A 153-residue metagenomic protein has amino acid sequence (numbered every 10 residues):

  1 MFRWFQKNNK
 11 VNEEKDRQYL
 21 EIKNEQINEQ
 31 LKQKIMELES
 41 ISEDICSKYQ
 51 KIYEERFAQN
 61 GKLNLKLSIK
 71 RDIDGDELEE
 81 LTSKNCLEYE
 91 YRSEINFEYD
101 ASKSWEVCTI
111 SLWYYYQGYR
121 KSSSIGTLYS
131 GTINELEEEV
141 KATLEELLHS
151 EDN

Functional and structural regions predicted by a protein language model:
M1-N9: Polybasic, Ser/Thr-rich amphipathic helices
R3, E77-E138, A142, H149 (+1 more regions): Intrinsically disordered, low-complexity regulatory segments enriched in Ser/Thr/Pro and charged residues
K10, D16-N64: Contiguous, amphipathic alpha-helical segments that mediate oligomerization or scaffolding in large protein assemblies
K32, E39, E54, N134-E137 (+2 more regions): Generic detector of well-ordered alpha-helical segments enriched in charged/polar residues, highlighting helical
E39-E43, K70-R71, C86-E88: Short linear motifs at secondary-structure transitions and domain/linker junctions
I52, Q59, E146, S150-N153: A structural signal for alpha-helix termini and helix-coil/disorder junctions
Q59-E77: Long, charged, glycine-rich C-terminal linkers/tails
